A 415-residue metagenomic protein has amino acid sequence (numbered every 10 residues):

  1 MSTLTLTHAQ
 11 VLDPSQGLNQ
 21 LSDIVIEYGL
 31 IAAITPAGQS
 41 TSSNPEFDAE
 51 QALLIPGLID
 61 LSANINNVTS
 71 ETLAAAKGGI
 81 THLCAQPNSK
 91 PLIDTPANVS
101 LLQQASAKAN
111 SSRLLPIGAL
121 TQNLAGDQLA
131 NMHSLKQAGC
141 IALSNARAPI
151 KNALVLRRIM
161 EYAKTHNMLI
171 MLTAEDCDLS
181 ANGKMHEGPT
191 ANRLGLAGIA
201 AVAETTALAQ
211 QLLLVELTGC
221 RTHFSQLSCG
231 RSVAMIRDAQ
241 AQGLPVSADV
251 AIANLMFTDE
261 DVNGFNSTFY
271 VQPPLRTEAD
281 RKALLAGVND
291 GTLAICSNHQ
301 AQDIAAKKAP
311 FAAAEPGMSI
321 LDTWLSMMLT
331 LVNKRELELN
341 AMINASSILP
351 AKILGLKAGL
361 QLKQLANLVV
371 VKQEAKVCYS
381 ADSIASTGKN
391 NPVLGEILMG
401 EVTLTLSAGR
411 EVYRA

Functional and structural regions predicted by a protein language model:
M1-T41: N-terminal metal-binding scaffold of metallo-dependent hydrolase/deaminase domains
S2-L6, S40-A85: Replace "His-x-His-based motif
A9, I24, G29, Q51 (+15 more regions): Divalent metal-coordination and catalytic microenvironments
L73-L179: Divalent-metal coordination cores built from histidine and acidic residues
S106-S112, L217-T218, A239-P245, K334-L337: Short helix-capping segments at alpha-helix termini
L129-I295, A358: Histidine/acidic residue-rich metal-binding segments in metalloenzymes
R193-R221, N289-D290, A294, Q300-Q373: His/Asp/Glu-enriched, well-ordered alpha-helical/loop segment that forms or immediately abuts the divalent-metal
P310, L362-A415: C-terminal cap of metal-dependent C-N hydrolases
